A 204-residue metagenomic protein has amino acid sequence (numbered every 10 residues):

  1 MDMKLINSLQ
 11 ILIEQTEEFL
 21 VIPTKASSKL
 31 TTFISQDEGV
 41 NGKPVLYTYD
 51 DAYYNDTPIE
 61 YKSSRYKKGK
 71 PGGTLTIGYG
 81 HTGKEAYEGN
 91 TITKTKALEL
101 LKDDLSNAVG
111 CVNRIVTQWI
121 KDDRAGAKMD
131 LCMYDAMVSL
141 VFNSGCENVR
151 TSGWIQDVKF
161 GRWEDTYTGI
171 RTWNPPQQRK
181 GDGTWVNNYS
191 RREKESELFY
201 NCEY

Functional and structural regions predicted by a protein language model:
M1-P23, S28-T32, V40, H81 (+3 more regions): Long, amphipathic alpha-helical surface segments
K25-S27, K67-P71, M129-M133, F160: Extracellular/periplasmic catalytic domains that process cell-envelope and extracellular macromolecules
K29-N41, Y134-F142: Short, functionally critical alpha-helical segments immediately adjacent to catalytic or ligand/cofactor-binding
T32-G69: Catalytic nucleotidyl-transfer cores of nucleotide-processing enzymes
Y54-N90: Substrate-binding/active-site groove segments that recognize and process beta-1,4-linked N-acetyl-hexosamine
L75-I77, A127, L140, S152: Flexible, active-site-adjacent loop/turn segments at secondary-structure boundaries
E88-R124, L131-V149, W163, L198: Alpha-helical segment that forms one wall of the substrate-binding/catalytic cleft in peptidoglycan-active domains
